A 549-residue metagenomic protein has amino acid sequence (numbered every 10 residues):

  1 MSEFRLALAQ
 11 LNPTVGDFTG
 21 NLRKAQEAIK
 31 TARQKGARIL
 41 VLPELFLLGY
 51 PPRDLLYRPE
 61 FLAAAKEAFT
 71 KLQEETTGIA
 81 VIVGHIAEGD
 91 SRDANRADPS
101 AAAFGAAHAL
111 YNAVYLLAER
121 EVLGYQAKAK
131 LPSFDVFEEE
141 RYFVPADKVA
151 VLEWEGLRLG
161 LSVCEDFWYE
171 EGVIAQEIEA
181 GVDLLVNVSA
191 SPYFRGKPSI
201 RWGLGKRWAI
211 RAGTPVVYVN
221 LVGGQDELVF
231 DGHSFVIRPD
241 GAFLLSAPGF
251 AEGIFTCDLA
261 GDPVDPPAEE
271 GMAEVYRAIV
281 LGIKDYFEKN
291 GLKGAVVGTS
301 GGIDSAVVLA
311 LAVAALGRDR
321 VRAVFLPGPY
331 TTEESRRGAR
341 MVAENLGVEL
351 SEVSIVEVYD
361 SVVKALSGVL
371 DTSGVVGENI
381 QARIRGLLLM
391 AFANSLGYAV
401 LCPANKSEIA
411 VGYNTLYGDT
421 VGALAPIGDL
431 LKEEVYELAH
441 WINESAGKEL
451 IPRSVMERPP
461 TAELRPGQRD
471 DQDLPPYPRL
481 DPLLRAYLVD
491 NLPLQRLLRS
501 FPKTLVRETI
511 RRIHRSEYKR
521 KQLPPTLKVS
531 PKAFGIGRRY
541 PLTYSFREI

Functional and structural regions predicted by a protein language model:
M1-G298, L309-R320, F325, N345 (+1 more regions): Enzyme catalytic cores with a strong preference for nitrogen-chemistry domains
R5, E155, P239, P263-G301 (+1 more regions): ATP/NTP-dependent adenylation/nucleotidyl-transfer catalytic domains that generate, transfer, or process NMP-activated
